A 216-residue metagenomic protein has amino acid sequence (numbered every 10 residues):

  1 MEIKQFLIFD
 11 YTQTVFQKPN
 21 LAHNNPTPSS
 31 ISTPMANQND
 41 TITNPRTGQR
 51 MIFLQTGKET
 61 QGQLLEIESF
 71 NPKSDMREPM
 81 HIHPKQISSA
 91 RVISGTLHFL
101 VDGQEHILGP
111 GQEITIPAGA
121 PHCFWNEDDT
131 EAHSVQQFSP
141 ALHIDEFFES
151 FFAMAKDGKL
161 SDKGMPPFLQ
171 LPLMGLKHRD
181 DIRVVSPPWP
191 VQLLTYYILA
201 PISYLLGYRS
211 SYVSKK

Functional and structural regions predicted by a protein language model:
M1-T33: N-terminal amphipathic/basic-hydrophobic helices that include classical n-h-c signal peptides and signal-anchor
N44-M80, Q86: A short glycine-rich, His/Asp/Glu-containing loop-to-beta-strand
T47, L100-D102: Short strand-coil-strand connectors
I82-F99: Short, conserved beta-strand element in jelly-roll/cupin
G103-A118: Short acidic-glycine-tyrosine-enriched beta hairpin
A118-D145: Ligand-binding loop in jelly-roll beta-barrel domains
I144, F152-D157, S161-K216: Alpha-helical membrane-targeting segments
